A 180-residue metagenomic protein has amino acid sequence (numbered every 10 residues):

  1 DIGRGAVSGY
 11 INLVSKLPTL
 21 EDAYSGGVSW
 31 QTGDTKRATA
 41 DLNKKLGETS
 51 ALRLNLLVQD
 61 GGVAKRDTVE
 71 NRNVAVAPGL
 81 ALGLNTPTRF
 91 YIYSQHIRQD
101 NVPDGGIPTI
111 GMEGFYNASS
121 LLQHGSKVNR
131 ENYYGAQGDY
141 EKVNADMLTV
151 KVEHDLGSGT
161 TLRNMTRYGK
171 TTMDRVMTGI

Functional and structural regions predicted by a protein language model:
D1-G27, R37: A beta-strand signature from Gram-negative outer-membrane beta-barrel systems, especially the internal plug domain
R4-V7, T68-R72: Short, glycine-/polar-rich solvent-exposed loops and beta-turns at beta-strand/coil boundaries
G9, D22-Y24, K36-A40, V74-P78 (+1 more regions): Hydrophobic, lipid-facing positions within transmembrane beta-strands of outer-membrane proteins
K16-P18, Q31, Q59, I97: Solvent-exposed coil/turn segments that connect beta secondary-structure elements in extracytoplasmic/periplasmic
L20-Y24, K36, E48-L52, T86-F90 (+1 more regions): Outer-envelope beta-barrel architecture signal
Y24-V28, L54-L56, I92-S94, N164-T166: Membrane-embedded beta-strand positions of outer-membrane beta-barrel proteins
N43-K45: A short, hydrophobic, proline-anchored segment that marks a local hinge/packing element in signaling and regulatory
V63-A64, R72, A77-G83, P87-D155 (+2 more regions): Acidic/polar loop-and-plug regions of large Gram-negative outer-membrane beta-barrel proteins
